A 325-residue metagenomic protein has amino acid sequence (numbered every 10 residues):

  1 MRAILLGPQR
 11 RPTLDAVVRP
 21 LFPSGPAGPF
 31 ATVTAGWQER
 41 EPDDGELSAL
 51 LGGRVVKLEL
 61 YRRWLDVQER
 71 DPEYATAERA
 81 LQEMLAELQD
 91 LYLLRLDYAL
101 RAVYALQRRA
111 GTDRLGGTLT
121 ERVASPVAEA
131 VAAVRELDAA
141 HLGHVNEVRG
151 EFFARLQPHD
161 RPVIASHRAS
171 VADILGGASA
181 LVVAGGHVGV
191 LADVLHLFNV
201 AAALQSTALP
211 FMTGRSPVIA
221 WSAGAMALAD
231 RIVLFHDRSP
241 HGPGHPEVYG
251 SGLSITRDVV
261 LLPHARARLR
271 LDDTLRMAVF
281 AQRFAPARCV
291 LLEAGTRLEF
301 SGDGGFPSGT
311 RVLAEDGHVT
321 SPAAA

Functional and structural regions predicted by a protein language model:
M1-R122, P126, I232-L234, R238-A325: C-terminal and late-domain segments of enzyme folds
P8-R10, Q157-P162, L191-H196, R238: Short, flexible loop segments at the rims of nucleotide/cofactor-binding pockets, characterized by
V18-R19, V171-A172, A201-L209, M277-A281: Short amphipathic alpha-helical segments and helix-helix/interface helices
R109-P162: Long, low-complexity, polar/charged, intrinsically disordered or flexibly structured peripheral segments
S166-I174: Short, charged beta->alpha transition segments
I174, A184-H187, A192-L271: Class I SAM-dependent methyltransferase SAM-binding "motif I" and its flanking Rossmann-like core
A178: An anion/phosphate-binding loop that grips the pyrophosphate of nucleotide cofactors and donors
